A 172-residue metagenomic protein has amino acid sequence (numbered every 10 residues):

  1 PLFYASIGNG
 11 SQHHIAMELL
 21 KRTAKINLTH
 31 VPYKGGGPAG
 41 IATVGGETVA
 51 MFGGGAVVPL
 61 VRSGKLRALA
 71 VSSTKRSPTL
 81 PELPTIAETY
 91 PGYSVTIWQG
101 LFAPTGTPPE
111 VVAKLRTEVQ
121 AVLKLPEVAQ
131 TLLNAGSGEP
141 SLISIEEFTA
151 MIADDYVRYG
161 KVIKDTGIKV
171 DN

Functional and structural regions predicted by a protein language model:
P1-N172: Conserved, function-defining micro-sites of small-solute handling proteins
